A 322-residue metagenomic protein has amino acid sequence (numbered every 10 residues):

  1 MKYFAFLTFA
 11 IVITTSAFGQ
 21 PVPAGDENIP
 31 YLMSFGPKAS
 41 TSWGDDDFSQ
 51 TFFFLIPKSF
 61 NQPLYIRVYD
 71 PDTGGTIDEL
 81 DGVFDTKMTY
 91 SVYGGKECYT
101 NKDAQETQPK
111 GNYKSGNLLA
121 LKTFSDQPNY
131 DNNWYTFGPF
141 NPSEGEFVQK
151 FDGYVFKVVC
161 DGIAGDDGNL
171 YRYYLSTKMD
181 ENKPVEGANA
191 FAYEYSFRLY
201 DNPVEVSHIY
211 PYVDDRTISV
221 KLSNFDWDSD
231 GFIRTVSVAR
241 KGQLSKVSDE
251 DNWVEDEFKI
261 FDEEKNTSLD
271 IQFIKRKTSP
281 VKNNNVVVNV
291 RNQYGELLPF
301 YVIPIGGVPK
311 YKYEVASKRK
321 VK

Functional and structural regions predicted by a protein language model:
M1-F4: Positively charged n-region of N-terminal signal peptides that target proteins for export
T14-S16: N-terminal signal peptide c-region/cleavage motif recognized by signal peptidases
Q20-Y31, F52-F54, L80-C98, N133-V247 (+1 more regions): C-terminal edge strands of extracellular/lumenal beta-sandwich accessory domains
K38-S49, Y195-D201: Extracellular beta-rich ligand/substrate-recognition surface
K38-W43, Q105-F151, K246, D251-S268: Extended, solvent-exposed segments with strong compositional bias
D47-S49, K58-Y65, V213-I218: Extended extracellular/luminal ectodomain segments enriched in beta-structured repeat modules
I56-K58, V68-D70, N224-D226: Non-cytosolic beta-sheet module surface loops
L64-Q108: Mid-chain, structured segments of secreted extracytoplasmic proteins
